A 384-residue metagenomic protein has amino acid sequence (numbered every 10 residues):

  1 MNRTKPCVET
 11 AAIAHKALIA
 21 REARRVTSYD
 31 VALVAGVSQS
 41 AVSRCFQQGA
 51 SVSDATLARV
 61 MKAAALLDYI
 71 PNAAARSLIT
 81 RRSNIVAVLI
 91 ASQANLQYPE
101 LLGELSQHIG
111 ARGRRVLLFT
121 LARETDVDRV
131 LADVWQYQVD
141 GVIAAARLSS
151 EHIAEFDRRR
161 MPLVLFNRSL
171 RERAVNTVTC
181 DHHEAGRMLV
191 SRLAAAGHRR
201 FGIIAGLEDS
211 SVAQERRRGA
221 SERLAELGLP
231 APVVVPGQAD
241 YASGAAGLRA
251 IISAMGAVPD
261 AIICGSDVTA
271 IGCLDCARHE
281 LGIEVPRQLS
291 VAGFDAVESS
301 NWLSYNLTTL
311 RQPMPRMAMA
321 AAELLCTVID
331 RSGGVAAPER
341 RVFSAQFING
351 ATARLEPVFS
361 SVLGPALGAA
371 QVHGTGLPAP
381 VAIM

Functional and structural regions predicted by a protein language model:
M1-E9, A14, I19-A23, I85-S191 (+3 more regions): Alpha-helical recognition/docking segments in bacterial nutrient-uptake and carbohydrate-utilization systems
M1-R81, G376-P378, I383-M384: N-terminal helix-turn-helix DNA-binding module of bacterial transcription factors
K5, I13, P232, A250-M384: Flexible loop/turn connectors
S38, D140, R199-R200, P230 (+1 more regions): Short acidic/polar active-site loop segments enriched in Thr and Asp
Q39-R44, L78-A94, R200-L207: Short beta-strand segments enriched in small/hydrophobic residues
A63, E104-H108, E155, E215-L227 (+3 more regions): Alpha-helical structural signal in soluble globular domains
A91-E100, L118-D126, R168, V178-M188 (+5 more regions): Hinge/beta->alpha junction and helix N-cap segments in small-molecule ligand-binding domains
